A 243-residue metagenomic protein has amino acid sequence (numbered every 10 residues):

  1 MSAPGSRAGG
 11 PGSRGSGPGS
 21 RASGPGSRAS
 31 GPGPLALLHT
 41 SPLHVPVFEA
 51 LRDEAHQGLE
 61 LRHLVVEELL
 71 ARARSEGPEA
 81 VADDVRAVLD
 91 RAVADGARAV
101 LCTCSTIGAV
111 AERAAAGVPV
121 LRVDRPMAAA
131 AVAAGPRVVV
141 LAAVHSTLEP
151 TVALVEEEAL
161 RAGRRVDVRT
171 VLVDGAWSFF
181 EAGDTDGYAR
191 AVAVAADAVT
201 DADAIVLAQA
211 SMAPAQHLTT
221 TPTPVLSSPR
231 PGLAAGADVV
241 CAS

Functional and structural regions predicted by a protein language model:
M1-G10, R14-S243: Non-catalytic structural scaffold of enzyme domains
